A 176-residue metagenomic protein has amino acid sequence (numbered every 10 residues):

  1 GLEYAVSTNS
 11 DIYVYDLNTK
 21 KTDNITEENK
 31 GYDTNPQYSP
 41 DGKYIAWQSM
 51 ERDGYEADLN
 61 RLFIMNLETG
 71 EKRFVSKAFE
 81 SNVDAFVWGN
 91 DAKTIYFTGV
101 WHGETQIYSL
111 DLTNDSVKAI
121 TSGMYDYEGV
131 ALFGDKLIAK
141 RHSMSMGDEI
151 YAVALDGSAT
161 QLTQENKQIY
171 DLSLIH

Functional and structural regions predicted by a protein language model:
G1-Y13, N24-T34, A46-F63, F74-D84 (+4 more regions): A flexible loop/linker signature enriched in serine peptidases of the S9 family
D16-K20, L67-G70, D111-D115, A154-G157: Short loop/turn segments that connect beta-strands within beta-propeller blades
P40-D41, N90-D91, L132-G134: Residue-level detector of Asp-centered blade-edge/turn motifs that repeat once per structural unit in beta-propeller
G42-I45, I95, L137: Hydrophobic beta-strand positions that form the internal "hydrophobic ladder" of WD40/Gbeta-like beta-propeller blades
V87, D91-A92, F97: Loop/turn-rich, solvent-exposed surfaces of beta-rich toroidal or solenoidal domains
I175-H176: Conserved small/polar residues in nucleotide/adenosyl-binding loops
